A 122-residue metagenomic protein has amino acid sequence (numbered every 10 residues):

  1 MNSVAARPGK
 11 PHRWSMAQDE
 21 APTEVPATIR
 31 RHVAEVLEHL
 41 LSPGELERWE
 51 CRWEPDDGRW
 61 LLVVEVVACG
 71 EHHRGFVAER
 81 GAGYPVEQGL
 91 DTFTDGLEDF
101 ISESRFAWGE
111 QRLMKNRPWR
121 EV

Functional and structural regions predicted by a protein language model:
M1, A5, L62-C69, V122: Short, charged low-complexity intrinsically disordered segments located at boundaries of structured domains
M1-C51: General detector of N-terminal leader/presequence modules that precede the first folded domain
A5-Q18, G75-D91: N-terminal short leaders/motifs
H32, V36-G89: Interaction interfaces in information-processing and related assembly proteins
E79-V122: Cys/His-clustered metal-coordination modules, chiefly Zn-binding fingers
